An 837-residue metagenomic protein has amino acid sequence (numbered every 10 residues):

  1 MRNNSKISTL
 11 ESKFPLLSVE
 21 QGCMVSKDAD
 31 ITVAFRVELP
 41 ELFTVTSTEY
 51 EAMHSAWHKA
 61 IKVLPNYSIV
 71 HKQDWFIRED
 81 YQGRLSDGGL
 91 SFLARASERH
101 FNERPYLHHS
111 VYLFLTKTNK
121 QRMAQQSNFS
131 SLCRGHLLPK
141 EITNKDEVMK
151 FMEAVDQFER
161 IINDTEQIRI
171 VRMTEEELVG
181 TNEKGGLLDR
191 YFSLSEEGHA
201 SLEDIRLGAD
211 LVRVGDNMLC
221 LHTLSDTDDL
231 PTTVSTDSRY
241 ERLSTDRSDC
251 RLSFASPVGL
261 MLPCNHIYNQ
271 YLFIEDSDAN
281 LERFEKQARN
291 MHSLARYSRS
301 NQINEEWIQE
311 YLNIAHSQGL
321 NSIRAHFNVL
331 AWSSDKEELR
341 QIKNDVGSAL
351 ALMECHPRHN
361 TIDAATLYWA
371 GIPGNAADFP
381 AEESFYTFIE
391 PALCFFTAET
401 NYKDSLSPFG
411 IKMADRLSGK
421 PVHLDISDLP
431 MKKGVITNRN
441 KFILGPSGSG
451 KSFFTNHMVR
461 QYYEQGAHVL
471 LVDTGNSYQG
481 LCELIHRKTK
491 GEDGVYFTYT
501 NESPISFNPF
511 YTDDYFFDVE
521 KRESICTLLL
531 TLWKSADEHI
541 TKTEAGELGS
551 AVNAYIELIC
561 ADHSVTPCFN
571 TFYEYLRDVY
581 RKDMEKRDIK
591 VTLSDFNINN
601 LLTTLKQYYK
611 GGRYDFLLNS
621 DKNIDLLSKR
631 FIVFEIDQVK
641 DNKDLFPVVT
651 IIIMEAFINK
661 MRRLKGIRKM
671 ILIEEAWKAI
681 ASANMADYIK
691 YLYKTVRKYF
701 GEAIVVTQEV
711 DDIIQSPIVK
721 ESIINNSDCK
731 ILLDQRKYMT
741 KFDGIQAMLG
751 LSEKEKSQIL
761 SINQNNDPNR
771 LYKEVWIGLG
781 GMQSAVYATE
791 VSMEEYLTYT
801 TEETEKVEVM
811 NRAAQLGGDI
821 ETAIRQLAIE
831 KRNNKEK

Functional and structural regions predicted by a protein language model:
M1-E399: Extended, folded cores of ATP/NTP-driven motor/assembly subunits in large transport and secretion machines
C23-A29, N102-L107, S317-S322, A414-R416 (+3 more regions): Short glycine/proline-enriched loop/turn "hinge" motifs that connect secondary-structure elements and lie
S47, E51-V63, C355-H356, T366-V422 (+8 more regions): P-loop NTPase motor domains
L85-L90, S127-L132, G374-A377, L484-T489 (+5 more regions): Short secondary-structure boundary/capping segments
H100, F516-N570, P717-K837: P-loop NTPase motor core of the ASCE superfamily
L132-I161, M353, G445-G450, T798-A823: Short, cationic low-complexity segments
S427-R460, V469-Y478, V495-S503, D637-S757 (+1 more regions): Conserved P-loop NTPase motor cores
